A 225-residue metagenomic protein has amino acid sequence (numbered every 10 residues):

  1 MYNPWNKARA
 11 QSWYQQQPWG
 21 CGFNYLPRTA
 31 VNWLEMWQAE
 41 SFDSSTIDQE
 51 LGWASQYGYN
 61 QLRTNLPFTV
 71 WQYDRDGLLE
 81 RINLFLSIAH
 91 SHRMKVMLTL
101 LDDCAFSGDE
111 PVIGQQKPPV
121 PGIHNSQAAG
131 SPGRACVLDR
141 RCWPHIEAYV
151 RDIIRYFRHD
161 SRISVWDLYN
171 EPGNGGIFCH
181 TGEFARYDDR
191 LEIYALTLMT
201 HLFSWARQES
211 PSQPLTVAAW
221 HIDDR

Functional and structural regions predicted by a protein language model:
M1-R225: Active-site mouth of glycoside hydrolases
